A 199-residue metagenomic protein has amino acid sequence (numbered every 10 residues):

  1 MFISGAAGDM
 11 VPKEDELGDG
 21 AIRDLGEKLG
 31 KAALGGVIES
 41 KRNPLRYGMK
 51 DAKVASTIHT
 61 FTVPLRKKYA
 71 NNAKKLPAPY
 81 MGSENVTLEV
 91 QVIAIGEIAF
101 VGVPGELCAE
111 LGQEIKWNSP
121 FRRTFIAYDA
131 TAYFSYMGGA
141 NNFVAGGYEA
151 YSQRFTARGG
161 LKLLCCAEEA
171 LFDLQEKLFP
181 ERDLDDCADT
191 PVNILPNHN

Functional and structural regions predicted by a protein language model:
M1-N199: Non-catalytic substrate/cofactor recognition surfaces at enzyme active-site rims
